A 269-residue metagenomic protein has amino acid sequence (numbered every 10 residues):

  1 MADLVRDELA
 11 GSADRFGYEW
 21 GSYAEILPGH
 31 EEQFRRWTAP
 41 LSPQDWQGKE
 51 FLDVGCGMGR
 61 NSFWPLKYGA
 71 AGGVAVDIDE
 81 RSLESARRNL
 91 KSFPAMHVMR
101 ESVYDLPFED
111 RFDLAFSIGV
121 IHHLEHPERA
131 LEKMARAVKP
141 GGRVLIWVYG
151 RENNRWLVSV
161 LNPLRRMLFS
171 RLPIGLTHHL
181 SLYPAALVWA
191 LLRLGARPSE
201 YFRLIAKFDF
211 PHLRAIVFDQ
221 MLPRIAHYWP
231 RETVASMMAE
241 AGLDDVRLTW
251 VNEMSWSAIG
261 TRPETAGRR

Functional and structural regions predicted by a protein language model:
M1-L52, C56-P107, L114, H227 (+2 more regions): Conserved N-terminal segment of class I S-adenosyl-L-methionine
S82, L124, E152-L157, S255-S257: Short catalytic/ligand-binding loop motif for oxyanion handling, primarily in non-cytosolic enzymes, centered on
D105, H122, R151: Active-site micro-motifs of SAM-dependent methyltransferase domains
L114-H126: A short SAM/SAH-binding and catalytic strip from SAM-dependent methyltransferases
E128-P140: A short glycine-rich, Lys/Arg-flanked "PGG" loop and its adjoining helix->strand segment in the class I
R143-G175: Conserved class I S-adenosyl-L-methionine
F169-A239: Substrate-binding/catalytic lobe of Class I Rossmann-like enzymes that use SAM or dcSAM, i.e., the mid-to-C-terminal
D244-L248: A short linear hydrophobic-aromatic micro-motif
